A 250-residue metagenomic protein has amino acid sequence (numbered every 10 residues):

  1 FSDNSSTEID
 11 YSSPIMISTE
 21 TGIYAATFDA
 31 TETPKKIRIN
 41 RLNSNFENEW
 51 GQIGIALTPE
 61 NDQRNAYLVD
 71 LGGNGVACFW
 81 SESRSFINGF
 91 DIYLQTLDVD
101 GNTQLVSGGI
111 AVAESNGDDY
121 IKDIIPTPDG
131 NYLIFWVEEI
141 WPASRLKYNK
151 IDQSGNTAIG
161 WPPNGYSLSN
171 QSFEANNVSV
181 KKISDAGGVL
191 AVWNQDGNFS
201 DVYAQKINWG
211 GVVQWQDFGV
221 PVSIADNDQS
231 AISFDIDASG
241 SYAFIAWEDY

Functional and structural regions predicted by a protein language model:
F1-Y250: Extracellular, repeat-based ectodomains that mediate carbohydrate processing or recognition
